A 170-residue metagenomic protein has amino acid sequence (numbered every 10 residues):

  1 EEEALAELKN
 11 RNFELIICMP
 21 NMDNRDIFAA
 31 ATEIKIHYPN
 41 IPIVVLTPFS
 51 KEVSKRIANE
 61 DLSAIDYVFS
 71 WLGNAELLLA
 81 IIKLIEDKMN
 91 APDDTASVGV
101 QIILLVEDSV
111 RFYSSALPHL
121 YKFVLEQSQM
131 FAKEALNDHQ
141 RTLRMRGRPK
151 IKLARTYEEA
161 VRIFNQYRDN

Functional and structural regions predicted by a protein language model:
E1, I16, V100-R111, A116 (+3 more regions): Conserved acidic segment of CheY-like receiver
E1, V44-F112, L153-R155: Output/docking surface of receiver
E1-L5, F13-N40, T47-A58, I65 (+3 more regions): Conserved phosphotransfer microenvironments
A30-A31, I81-D87, A116-S128, A160: Short, well-ordered amphipathic alpha-helices
Y38, V98-G99, R146: Short, flexible coil/linker segments at domain boundaries that flank nucleotide/cofactor-interacting
A58-S63, H139-R146: Short, conserved catalytic or adaptor-binding loops enriched in Gly and charged residues
K88-D94, V124-L143, Y167-R168: Alpha-helix termini
